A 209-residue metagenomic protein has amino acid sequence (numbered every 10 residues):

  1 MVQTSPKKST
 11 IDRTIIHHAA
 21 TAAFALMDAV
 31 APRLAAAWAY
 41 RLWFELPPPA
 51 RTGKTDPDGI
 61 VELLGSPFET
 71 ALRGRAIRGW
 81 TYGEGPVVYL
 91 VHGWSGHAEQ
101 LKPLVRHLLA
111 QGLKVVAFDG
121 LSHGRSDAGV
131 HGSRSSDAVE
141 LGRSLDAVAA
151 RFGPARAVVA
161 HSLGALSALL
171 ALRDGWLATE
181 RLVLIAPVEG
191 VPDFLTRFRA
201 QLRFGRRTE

Functional and structural regions predicted by a protein language model:
T10-E69: An N-terminal hydrophobic leader/cap segment in hydrolases
P67-Y82: A short loop-to-beta-strand scaffold at the N-terminal edge of the catalytic core in hydrolase folds
G85, G93-G96: Active-site glycine-rich loops that stabilize anionic/oxyanionic intermediates across multiple enzyme folds
A98, V105-G129: Conserved alpha/beta-hydrolase
S133-R156: Alpha/beta-hydrolase active-site loop
A155-A160, I185: Short beta-strand immediately N-terminal to the catalytic nucleophile in serine-hydrolase-like folds
V159-A168: Gly/Ala-rich beta-loop-alpha elbow adjacent to hydrolase catalytic centers
G175-E209: Hydrolase active-site cap/lid region
